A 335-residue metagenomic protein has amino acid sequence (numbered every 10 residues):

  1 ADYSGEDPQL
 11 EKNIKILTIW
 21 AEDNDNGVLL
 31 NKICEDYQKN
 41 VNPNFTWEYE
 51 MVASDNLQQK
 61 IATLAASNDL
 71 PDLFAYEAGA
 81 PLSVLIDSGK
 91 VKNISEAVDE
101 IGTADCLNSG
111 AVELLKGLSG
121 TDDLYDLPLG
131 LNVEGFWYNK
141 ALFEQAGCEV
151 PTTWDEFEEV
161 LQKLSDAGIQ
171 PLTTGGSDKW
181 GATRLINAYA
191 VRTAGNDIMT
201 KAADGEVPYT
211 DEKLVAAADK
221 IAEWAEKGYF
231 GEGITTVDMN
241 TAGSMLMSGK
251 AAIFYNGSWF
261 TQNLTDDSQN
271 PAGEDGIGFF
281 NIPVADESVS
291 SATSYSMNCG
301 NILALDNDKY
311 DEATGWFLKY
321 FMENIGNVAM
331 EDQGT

Functional and structural regions predicted by a protein language model:
A1-K15, K39, V98-E100: Short, low-complexity disordered leader/linker segments with a strong preference for bacterial N-terminal type II
L10-D23, F45-E50, L73, Y125 (+1 more regions): Short, well-ordered beta-strand elements
T18, E35, K39-P43, S67 (+3 more regions): Extracytoplasmic/periplasmic substrate-recognition and gating elements
D23-F45: Short, polar/charged alpha-helical segment
K39-E113, A141-T152, A252-I253, Q269-A272: Extracytoplasmic "Venus flytrap"/periplasmic binding protein-like
G79-G135, E158, L185-A190, K213 (+2 more regions): Hinge/lid segment of periplasmic solute-binding proteins
N93-G110, T193-A216, D267-A272, N281-S294: Short, solvent-exposed loop/beta-turn-alpha elements that line the ligand-binding surface or hinge of extracytoplasmic
L161-K163, A203-I234: Glycine-centered hinge/linker elements that transmit conformational signals in sensory and ligand-binding systems
